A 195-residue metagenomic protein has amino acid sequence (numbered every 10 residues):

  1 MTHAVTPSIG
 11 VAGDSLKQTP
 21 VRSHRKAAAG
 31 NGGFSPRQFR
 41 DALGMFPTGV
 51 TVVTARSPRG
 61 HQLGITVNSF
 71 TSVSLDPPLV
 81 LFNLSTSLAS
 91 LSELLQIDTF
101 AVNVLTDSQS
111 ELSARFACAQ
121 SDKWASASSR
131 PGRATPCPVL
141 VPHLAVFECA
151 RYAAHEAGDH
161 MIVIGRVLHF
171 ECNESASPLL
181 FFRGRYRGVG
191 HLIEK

Functional and structural regions predicted by a protein language model:
T2-K195: Basic, polyanion-binding surface patches
